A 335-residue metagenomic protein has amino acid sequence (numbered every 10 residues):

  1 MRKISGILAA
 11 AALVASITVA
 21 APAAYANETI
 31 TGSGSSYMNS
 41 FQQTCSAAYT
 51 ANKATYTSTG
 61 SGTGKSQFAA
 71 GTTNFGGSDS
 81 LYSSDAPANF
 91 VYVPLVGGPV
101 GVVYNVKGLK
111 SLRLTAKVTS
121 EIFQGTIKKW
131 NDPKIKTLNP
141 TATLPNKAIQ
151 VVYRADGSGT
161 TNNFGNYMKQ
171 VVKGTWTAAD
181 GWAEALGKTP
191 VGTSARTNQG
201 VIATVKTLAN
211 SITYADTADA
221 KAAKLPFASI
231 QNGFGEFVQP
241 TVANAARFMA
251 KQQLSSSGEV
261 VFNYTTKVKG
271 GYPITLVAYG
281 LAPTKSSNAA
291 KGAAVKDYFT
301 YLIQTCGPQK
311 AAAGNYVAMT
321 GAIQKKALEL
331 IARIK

Functional and structural regions predicted by a protein language model:
M1-A9: Bacterial N-terminal signal peptides that target proteins for export
A10-A11, R154: Internal, conserved structured core segments that host functional sites
V14-A24: C-terminal segment of classical bacterial N-terminal signal peptides
A24-K335: Flexible loop/hinge segments at secondary-structure junctions
